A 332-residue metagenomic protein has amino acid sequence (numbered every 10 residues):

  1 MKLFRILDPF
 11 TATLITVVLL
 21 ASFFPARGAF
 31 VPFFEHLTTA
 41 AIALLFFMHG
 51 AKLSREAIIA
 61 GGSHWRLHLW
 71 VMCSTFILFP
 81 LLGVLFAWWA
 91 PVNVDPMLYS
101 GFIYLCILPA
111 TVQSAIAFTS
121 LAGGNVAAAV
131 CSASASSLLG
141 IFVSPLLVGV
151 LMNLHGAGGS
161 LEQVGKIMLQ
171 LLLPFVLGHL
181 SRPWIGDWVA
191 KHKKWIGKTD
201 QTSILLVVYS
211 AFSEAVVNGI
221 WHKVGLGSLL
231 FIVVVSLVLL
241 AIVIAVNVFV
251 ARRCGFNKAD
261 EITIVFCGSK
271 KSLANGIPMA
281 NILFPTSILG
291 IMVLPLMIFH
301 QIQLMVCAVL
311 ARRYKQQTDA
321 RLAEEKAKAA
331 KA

Functional and structural regions predicted by a protein language model:
M1-N93, G149, N153-K258, E325-A332: Structural signature of multi-pass alpha-helical membrane transport proteins
A12, S74-L82, I107-V112, A128-G149 (+3 more regions): Membrane-embedded alpha-helical segments of transport systems, primarily multispan ion/solute transporters
F24-T38, K52, S63, K270-P295: Transmembrane helix-boundary motif of multi-pass solute transporters/channels
A60, Q113-N125, F249-R253, M279-P285 (+1 more regions): Helix-loop junctions at the membrane interface of multi-pass solute transporters
W65-M72, N93-I107, G124-S134, Q163 (+3 more regions): The feature identifies polytopic integral membrane transport proteins across all domains of life
A87-V143, V148, M152-Q163: Membrane-interface helix-loop-helix junctions at boundaries between adjacent transmembrane segments
K193-T199, F256-S272, P278-M279: Helix-helix packing/entry segments at the starts of transmembrane helices
L273-A332: C-terminal transmembrane helix pair
